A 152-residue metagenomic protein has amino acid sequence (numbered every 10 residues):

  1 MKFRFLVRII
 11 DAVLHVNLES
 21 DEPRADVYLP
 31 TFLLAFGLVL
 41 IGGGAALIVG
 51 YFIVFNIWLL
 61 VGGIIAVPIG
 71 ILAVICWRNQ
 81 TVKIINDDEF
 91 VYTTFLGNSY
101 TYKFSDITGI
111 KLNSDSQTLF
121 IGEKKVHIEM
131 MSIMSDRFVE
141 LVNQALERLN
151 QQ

Functional and structural regions predicted by a protein language model:
M1-F52: N-terminal membrane-targeting/pre-transmembrane regions
I10, F120-Q152: A membrane-cytosol interface segment of integral membrane proteins
V27, T101-S105, H127-S132: Short amphipathic beta-strand/extended segments with alternating polar/hydrophobic composition
F52-A66: Hydrophobic alpha-helical transmembrane segments
I69-T101: Conserved beta-hairpin
T81-I85, T108-I110, L119: Short, exposed beta-strand/loop patches in secreted or surface proteins that constitute
D88-E89, S116-T118, K125: Structural motif
F90, S99-D115: Phosphoinositide-dependent membrane-docking surfaces
